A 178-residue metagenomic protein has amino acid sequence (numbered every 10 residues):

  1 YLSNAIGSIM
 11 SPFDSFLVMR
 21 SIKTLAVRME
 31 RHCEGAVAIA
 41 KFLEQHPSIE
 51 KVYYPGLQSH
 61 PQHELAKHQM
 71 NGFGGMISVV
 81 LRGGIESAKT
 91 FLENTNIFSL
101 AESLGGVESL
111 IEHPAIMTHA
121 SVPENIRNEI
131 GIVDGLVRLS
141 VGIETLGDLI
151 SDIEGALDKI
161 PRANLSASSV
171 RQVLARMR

Functional and structural regions predicted by a protein language model:
Y1-M76, V80-E108: Active-site C-terminal subdomain of aminotransferase-like
R28, E93, S109-R178: PLP-dependent enzyme catalytic core of the Aspartate aminotransferase-like
